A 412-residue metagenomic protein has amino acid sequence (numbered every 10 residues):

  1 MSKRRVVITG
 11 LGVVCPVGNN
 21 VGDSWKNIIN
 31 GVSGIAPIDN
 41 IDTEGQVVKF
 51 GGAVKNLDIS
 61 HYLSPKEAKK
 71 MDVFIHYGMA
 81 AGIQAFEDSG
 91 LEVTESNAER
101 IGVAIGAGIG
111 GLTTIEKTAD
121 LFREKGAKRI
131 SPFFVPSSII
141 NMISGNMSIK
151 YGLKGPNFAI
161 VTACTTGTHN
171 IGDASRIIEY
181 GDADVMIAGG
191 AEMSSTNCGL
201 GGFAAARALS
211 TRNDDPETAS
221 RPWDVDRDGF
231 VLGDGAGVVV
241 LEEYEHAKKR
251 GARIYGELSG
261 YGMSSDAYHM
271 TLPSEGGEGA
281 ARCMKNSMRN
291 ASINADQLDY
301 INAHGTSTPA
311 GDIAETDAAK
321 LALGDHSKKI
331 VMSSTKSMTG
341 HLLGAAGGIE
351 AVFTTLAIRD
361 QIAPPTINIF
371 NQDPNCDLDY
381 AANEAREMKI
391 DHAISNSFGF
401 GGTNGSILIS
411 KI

Functional and structural regions predicted by a protein language model:
M1-E67, E245-Y255, V352-T366, S410-I412: ACP-dependent fatty acid/polyketide chain-elongation machinery
M1-I8, E95-A98, A291-Q297, K328 (+1 more regions): Flexible, low-complexity linker/loop segments at domain and module junctions
R5-T9, A36, D214-A291, Y300: Condensing-enzyme catalytic core mediating Claisen C-C bond formation in acyl metabolism
I8, I29-T162, A191-G202, A295-G311: Conserved beta-ketoacyl condensing-enzyme motif
T43-A53, G110-T114, M193-S220, G262-R282 (+3 more regions): Active-site-adjacent elements of ketosynthase-type condensing enzymes
G78-L91, I140-S144, S148-Y151, P156-E192 (+3 more regions): Active-site-proximal alpha-helical scaffold in enzymes
A85-N97, A247-I254, M284-Y300, A322-H326: Phosphate/pyrophosphate-binding loops at sites that engage ATP/ADP/AMP, CoA/4′-phosphopantetheine, polyphosphate
E124-S131, H169-G172, R176, Y180 (+4 more regions): Glycine-/small-residue-rich "gating" segment that lines the acyl/pantetheine channel and substrate pocket
